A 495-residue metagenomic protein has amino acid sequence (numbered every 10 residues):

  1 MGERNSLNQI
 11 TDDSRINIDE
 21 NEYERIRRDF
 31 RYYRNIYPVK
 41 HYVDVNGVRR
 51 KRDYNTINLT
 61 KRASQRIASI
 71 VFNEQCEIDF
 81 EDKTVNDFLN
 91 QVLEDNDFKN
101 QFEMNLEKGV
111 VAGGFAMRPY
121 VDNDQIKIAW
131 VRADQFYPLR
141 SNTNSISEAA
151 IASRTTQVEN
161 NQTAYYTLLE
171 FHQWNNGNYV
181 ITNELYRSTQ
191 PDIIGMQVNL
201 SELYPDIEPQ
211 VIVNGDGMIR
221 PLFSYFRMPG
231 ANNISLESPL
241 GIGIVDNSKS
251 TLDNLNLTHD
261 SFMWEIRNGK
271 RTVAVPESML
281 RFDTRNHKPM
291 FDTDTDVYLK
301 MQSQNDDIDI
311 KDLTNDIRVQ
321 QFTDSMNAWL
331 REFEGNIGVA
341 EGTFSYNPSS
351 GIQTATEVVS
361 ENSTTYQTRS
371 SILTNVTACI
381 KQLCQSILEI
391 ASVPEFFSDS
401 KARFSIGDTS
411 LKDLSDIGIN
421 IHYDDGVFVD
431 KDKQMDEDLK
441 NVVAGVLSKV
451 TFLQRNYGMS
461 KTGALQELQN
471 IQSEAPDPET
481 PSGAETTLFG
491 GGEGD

Functional and structural regions predicted by a protein language model:
M1-S147, T156-E159, E493-D495: Extended, helix-rich architectural segments
R25, Y32-Y54, M301-N336, E341-T343 (+2 more regions): Extended, non-catalytic structural segments that build the interaction scaffolds of large macromolecular assemblies
I67, V71, K461, L465-D495: Extended, compositionally biased alpha-helical segments that mediate assembly or anchoring
E81-V85, E94-F102, N247, T251 (+4 more regions): Short amphipathic alpha-helical segments
M104-L106, V121-D122, I266-V275, T343-S349 (+2 more regions): Short coil/turn segments at secondary-structure boundaries
A116-G241: Extended, regular secondary-structure scaffolds
L203-E361, R403-F404, G418, H422 (+1 more regions): Extended, charged amphipathic alpha-helical segments
V339-I352, C379-T409: Short acidic alpha-helical/loop segments enriched in Asp/Glu that coordinate divalent cations
